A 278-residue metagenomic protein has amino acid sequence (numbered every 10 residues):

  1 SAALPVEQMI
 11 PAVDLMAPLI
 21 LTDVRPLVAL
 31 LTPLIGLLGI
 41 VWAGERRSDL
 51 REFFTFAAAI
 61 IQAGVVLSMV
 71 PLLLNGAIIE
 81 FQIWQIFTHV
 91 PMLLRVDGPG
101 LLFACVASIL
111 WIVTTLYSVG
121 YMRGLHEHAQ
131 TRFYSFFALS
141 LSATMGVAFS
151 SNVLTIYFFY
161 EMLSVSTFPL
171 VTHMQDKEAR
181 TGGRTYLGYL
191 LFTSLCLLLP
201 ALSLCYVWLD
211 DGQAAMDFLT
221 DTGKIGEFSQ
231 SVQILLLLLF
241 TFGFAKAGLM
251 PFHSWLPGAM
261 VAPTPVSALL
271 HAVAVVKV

Functional and structural regions predicted by a protein language model:
A2-V278: ...captures the hydrophobic TM-helix bundle architecture rather than a specific catalytic motif, and can also fire on
